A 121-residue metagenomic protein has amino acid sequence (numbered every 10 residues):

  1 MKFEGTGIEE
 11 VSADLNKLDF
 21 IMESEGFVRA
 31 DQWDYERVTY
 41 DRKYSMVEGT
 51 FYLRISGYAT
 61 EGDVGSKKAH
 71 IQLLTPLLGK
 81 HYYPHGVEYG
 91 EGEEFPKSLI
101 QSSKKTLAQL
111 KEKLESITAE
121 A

Functional and structural regions predicted by a protein language model:
M1-V11: N-terminal "first-domain core" detector
S12-K17, K105: N-terminal amphipathic/basic helix or basic patch
L15-G65, G79-P84: Ser/Thr-rich, low-complexity intrinsically disordered terminal regions
K68-A121: Intrinsically disordered, low-complexity regulatory regions enriched in serine/threonine/proline and acidic residues
